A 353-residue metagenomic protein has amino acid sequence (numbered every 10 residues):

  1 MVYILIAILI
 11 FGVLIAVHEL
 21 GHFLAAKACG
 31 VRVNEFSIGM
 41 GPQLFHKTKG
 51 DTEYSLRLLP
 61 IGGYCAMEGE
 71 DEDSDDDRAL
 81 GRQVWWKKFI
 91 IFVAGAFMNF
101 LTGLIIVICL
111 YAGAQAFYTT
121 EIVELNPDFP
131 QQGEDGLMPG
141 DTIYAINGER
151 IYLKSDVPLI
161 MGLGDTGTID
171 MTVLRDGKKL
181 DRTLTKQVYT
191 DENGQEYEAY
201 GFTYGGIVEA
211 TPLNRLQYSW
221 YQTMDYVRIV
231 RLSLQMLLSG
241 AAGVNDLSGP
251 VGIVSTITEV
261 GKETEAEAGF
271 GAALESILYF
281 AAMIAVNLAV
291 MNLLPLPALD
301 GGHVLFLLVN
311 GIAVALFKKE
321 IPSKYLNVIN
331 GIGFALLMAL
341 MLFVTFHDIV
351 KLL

Functional and structural regions predicted by a protein language model:
V2-D75, M291-I312: Small-residue-rich helix-interface/hinge motifs
Y3-A7, Q83-F92, S276-F280: Residue-level signature of transmembrane alpha-helical entry/exit and packing/kink sites in multi-pass membrane
F11-I15, A66, N99, M283-L293 (+1 more regions): Alpha-helical transmembrane segments of multi-pass membrane proteins
A28, T52-S55, L59-E124, N330-I332: Internal alpha-helical transmembrane segments
A79, Q83, Y189-L288, L308-I332 (+2 more regions): Functional transmembrane alpha-helices
I106, L110, M338-K351: Membrane-helix cytosolic exit motif
G133-S155: Conserved PDZ fold ligand-binding element
Y144-A145, L159-A199, T203: PDZ-domain C-terminal substructure recognizer with occasional recognition of PDZ-binding tails
